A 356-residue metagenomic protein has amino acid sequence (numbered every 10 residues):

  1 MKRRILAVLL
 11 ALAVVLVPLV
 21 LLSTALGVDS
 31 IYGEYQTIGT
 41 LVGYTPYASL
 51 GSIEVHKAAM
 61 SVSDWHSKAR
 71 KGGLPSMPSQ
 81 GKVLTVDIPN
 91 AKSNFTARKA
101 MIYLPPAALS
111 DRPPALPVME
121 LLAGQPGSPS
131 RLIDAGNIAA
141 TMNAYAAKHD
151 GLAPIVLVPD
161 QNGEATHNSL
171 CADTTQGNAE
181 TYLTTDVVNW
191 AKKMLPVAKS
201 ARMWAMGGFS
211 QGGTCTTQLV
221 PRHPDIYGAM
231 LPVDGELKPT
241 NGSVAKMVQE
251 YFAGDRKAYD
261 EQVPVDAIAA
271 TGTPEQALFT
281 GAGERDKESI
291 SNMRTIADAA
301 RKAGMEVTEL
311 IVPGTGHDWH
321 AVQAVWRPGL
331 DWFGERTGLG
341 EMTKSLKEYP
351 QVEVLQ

Functional and structural regions predicted by a protein language model:
M1-Q356: Non-catalytic cap/lid and distal C-terminal segments of serine-dependent acyl enzymes
